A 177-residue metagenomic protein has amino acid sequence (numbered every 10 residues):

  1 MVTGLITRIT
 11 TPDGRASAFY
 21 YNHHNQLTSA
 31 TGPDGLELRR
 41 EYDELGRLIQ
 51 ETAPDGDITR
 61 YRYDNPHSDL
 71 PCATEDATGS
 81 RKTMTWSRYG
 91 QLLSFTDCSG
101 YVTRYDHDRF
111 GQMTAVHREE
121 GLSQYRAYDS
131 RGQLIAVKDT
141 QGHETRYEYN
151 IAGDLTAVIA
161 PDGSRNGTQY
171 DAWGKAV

Functional and structural regions predicted by a protein language model:
M1-V177: Extended charged/polar low-complexity repeat regions
